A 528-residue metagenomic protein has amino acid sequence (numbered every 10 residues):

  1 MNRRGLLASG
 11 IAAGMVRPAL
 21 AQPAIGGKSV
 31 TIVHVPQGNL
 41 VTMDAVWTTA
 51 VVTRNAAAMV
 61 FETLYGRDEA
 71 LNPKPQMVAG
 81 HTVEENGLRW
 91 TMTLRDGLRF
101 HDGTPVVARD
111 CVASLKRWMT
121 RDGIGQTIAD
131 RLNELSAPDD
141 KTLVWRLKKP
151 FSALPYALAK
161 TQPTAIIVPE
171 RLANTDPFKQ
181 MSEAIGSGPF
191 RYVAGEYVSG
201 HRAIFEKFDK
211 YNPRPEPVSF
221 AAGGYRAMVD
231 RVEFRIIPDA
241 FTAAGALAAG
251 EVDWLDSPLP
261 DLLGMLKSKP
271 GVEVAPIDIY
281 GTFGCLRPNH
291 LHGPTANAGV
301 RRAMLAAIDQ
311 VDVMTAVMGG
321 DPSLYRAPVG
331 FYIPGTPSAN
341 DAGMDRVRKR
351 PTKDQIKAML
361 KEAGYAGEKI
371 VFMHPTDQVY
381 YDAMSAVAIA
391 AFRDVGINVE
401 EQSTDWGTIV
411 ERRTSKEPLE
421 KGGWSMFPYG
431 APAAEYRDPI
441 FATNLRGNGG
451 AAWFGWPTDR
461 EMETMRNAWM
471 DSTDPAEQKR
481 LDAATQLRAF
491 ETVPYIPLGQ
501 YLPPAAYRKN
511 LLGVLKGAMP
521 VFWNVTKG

Functional and structural regions predicted by a protein language model:
V35-E85, K116, I185, P497: N-terminal lobe/hinge region of extracytoplasmic solute-binding protein
T93, T127-V198: Surface-exposed binding/hinge segments that line and control ligand-binding clefts or catalytic entry sites
F190, S323-E362, Q378-A383: Structural transition elements
S199, D239-T242, P258, K353 (+4 more regions): Ligand/substrate-recognition segments at binding pockets and active sites
P213-M265, N398: Ligand-site clamp/hinge motif
M265, L291, T295-T336, A383-M384 (+1 more regions): Periplasmic-binding protein-like
V347-K349, E400-E411, P439-K509: Extracytoplasmic/peripheral linker and loop segments enriched in polar/acidic and small residues with frequent Thr/Pro
A505-G528: Long beta-strand-rich cores associated with HINT superfamily self-processing modules
